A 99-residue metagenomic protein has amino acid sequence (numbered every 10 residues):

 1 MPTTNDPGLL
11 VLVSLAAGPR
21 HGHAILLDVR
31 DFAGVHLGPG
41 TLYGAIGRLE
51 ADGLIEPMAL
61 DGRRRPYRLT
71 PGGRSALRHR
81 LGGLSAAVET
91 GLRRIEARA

Functional and structural regions predicted by a protein language model:
M1-T41, D61: N-terminal helix-turn-helix DNA-binding core of bacterial DNA-binding proteins
S14-A17, M58, A76, R80-G83: Histidine kinase transmitter module recognition
A17-H21, R48, G72-G73: Short, charged/polar surface micro-motifs in flexible loops or helix N-caps
L42-G44, R48-D52: Basic amphipathic alpha-helical segments that dock to polyanions
E50-D61, R68: Beta-hairpin "wing" of winged helix-turn-helix
G62-L81: Basic, amphipathic "hinge/linker" alpha-helix immediately C-terminal to the N-terminal HTH DNA-binding motif
R78-A99: Amphipathic alpha-helical dimerization/coiled-coil segments that flank or bridge DNA-binding/regulatory modules
